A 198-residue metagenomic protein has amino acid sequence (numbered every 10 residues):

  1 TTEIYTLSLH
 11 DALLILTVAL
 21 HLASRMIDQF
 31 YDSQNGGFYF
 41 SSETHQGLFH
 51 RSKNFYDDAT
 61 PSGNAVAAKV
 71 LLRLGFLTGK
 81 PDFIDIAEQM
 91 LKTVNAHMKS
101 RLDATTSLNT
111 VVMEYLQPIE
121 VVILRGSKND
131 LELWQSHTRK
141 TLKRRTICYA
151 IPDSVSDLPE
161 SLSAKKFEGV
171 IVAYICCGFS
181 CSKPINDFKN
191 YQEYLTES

Functional and structural regions predicted by a protein language model:
T1-L7: Short, exposed "boundary/linker" segments that immediately precede the start of a downstream structural module
L7-S198: Glycan-recognition and catalytic cores of secretory/periplasmic carbohydrate-active enzymes
